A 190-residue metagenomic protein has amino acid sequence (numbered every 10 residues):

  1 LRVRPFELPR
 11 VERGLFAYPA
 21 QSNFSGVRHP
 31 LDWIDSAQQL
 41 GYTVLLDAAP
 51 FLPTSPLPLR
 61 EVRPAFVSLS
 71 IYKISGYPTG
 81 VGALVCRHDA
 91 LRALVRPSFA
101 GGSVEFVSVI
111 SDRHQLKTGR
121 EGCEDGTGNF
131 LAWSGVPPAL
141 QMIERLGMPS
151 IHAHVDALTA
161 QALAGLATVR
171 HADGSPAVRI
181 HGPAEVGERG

Functional and structural regions predicted by a protein language model:
L1-G190: Pyridoxal 5′-phosphate
